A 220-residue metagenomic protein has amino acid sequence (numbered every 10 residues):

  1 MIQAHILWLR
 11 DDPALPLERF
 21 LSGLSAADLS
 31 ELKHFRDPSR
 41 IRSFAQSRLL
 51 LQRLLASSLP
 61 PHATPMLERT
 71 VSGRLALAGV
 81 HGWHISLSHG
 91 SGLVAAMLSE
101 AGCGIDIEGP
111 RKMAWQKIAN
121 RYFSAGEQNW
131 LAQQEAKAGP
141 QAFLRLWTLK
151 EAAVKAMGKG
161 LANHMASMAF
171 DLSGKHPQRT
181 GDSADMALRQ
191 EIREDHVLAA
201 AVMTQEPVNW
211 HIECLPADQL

Functional and structural regions predicted by a protein language model:
M1-L220: Core catalytic alpha/beta fold that binds nucleotide/phospho-ligands
